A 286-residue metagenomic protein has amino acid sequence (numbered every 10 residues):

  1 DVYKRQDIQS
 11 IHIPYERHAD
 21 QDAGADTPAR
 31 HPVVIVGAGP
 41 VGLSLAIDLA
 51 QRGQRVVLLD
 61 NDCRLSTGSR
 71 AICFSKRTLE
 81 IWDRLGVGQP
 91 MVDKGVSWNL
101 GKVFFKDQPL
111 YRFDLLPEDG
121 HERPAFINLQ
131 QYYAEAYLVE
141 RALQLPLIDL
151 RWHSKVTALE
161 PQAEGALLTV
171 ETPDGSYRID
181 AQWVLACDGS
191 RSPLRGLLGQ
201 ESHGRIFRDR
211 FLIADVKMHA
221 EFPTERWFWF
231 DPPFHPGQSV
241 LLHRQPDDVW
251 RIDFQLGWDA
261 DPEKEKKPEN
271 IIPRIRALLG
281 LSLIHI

Functional and structural regions predicted by a protein language model:
D1-Y3, I286: Short, small-residue-biased leader/transition segments that mark boundaries at the very start of proteins
I11-R30: A short, basic/flexible loop-to-alpha-helix module at the beginning of a structural domain
D26-V41: Beta1/beta-strand and adjacent pyrophosphate-binding region of the FAD-binding site in flavoprotein oxidoreductases
A50-S69: Glycine-rich FAD pyrophosphate-binding loop
R70-R141: Active-site-adjacent segment of FAD-dependent monooxygenases/related oxidoreductases
P109, E140, A163, W183 (+1 more regions): Conserved FAD-binding catalytic core of PHBH/FMO-like flavoproteins
W152-G165: A conserved short coil-to-beta-strand element within the FAD-binding core of flavoproteins
D174-W183: Core beta-strand elements of the Rossmann-like FAD/NAD(P) dinucleotide-binding domain in flavoenzyme oxidoreductases
